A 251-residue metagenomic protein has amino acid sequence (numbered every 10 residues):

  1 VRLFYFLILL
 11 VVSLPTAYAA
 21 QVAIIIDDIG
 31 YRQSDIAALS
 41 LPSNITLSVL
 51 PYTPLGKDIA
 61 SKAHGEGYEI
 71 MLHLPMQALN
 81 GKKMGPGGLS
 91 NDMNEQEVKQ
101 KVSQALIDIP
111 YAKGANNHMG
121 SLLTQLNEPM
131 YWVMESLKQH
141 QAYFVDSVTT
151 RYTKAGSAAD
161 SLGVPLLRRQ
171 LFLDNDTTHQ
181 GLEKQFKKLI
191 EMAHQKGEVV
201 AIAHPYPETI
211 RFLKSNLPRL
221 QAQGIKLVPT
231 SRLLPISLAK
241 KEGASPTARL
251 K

Functional and structural regions predicted by a protein language model:
L3-P15: Sec-dependent N-terminal signal peptides
F4, Y18-K251: Catalytic-site microenvironment of enzymes that process N-acetyl-hexosamine-containing cell-wall polysaccharides
